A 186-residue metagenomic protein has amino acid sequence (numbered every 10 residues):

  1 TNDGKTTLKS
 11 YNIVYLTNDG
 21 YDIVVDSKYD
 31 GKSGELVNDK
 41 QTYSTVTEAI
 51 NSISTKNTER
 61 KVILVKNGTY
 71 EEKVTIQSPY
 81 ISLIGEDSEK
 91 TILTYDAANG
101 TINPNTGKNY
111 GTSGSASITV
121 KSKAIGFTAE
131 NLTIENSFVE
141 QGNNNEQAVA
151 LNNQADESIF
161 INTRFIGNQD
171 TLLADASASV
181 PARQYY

Functional and structural regions predicted by a protein language model:
T1-G4: Short, solvent-exposed loop/turn segments at the edges of extracellular beta-sandwich modules
T6-Y15: C-terminal edge beta-strand
N18-G20: Long, low-hydrophobicity, solvent-exposed regions enriched in small/turn-prone and acidic residues
D26, K66, Q77, I84-E86 (+8 more regions): Feature marks extracellular polysaccharide-active and adherence modules
S27-L64: Acidic Gly/Asp/Thr-rich repetitive segments characteristic of extracellular carbohydrate-active and adhesion proteins
Y29-D30, G68-T69, D87-E89: Acidic glycine-/aspartate-rich tracts in secreted/extracellular proteins
N51-K56, E71-L83, L93-T128, F138-D156: Extracellular beta-strand-rich solenoid/capping regions of secreted or surface-exposed proteins that bind or remodel
E146-Q147, L151-N152, S158-F160, F165-Y186: Eukaryote-skewed repeat-based solenoidal scaffolds used as protein-protein interaction platforms, primarily
